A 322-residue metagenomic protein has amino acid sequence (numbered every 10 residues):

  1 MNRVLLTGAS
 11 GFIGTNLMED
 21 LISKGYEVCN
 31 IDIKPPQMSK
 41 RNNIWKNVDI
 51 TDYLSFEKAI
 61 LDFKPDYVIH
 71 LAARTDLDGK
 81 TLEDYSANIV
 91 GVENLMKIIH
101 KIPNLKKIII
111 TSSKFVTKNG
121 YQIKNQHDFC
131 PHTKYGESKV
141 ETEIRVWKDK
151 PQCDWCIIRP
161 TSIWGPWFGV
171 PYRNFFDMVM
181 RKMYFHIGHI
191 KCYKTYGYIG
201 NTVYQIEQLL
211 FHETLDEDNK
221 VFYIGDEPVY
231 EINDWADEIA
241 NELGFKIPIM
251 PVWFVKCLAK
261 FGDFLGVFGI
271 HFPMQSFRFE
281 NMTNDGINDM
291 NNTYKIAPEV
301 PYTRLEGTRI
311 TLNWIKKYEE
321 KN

Functional and structural regions predicted by a protein language model:
V4-K24: N-terminal Rossmann NAD(P)H-binding glycine-rich loop of SDR-like oxidoreductase domains
I50-N88, K101, G120-I123: NAD(P)H-binding glycine-rich loop region in Rossmannoid oxidoreductase-like domains and their noncatalytic homologs
E93-K134: Conserved Rossmann-fold NAD(P)-dependent oxidoreductase catalytic core, especially the SDR/UDP-sugar
T117-K118, C156-R173: Flexible, glycine-rich beta-alpha linker
C130-C156: Active-site Tyr-X1-5-Lys
F168-N174, G188-F211, N219-Y223: Substrate-positioning beta->alpha
L209-P273, Y302-R304, T308-L312, Y318-N322: Mid/C-terminal beta-alpha module of Rossmann-like enzyme folds, strongest in SDR-family dehydrogenases/epimerases
K256-I296: A hydrophobic C-terminal alpha-helical subdomain
